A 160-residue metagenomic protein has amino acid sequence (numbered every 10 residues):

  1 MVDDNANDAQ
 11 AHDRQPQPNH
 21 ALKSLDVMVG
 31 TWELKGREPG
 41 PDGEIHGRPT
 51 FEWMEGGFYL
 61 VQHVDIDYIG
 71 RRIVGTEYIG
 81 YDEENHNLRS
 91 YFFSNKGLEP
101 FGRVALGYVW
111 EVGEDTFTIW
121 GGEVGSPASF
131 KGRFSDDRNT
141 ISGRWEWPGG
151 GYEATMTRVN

Functional and structural regions predicted by a protein language model:
M1-N160: Hydrophobic small-molecule pocket/channel-lining residues, especially in calycin-type beta-barrels
